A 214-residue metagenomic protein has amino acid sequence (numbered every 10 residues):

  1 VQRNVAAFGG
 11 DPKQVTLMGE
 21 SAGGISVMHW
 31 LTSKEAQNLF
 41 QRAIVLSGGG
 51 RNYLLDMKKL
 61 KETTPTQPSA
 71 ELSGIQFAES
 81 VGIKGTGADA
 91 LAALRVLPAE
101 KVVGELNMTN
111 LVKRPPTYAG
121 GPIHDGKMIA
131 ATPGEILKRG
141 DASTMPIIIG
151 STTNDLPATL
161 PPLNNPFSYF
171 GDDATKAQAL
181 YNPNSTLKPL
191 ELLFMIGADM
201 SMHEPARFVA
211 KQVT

Functional and structural regions predicted by a protein language model:
Q2-K84, A88, K127-M128, E135-L160: Serine-hydrolase-like catalytic core of hydrolytic proteins
R42, L55, L60, A93-T214: Substrate-gating cap/lid region and adjacent catalytic-acid/histidine neighborhood within extracellular/lumenal
